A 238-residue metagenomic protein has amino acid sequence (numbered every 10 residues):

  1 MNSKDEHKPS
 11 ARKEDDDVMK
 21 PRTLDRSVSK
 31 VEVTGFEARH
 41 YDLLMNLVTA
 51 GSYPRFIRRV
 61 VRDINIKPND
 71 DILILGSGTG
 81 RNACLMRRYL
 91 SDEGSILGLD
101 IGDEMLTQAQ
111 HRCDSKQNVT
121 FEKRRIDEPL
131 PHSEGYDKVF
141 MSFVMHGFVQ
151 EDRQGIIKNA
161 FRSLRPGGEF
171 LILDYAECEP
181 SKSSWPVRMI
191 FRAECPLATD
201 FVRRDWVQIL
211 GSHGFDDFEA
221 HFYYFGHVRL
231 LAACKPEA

Functional and structural regions predicted by a protein language model:
K8-I64, P186: Conserved class I S-adenosyl-L-methionine
P21, D25-V28, L171-H213, D217-Y224: C-terminal alpha-helical "lid/dimerization" subdomain adjacent to the S-adenosyl-L-methionine
D71, S95, G167-E169: Short glycine-centered segments of the SAM/dcSAM-binding site in methyltransferase folds
L73-L75, T79-E128: Class I SAM-dependent methyltransferase SAM/SAH-binding core
S91, V149, L164-P166: Helix-to-beta-strand junctions that scaffold the AdoMet/dcAdoMet cofactor pocket in Class I SAM-dependent enzymes
L130-V139: A short acidic, Gly/Pro-enriched loop at the edge of an enzyme's catalytic core that lines a small-molecule cofactor
K138-E151: A short SAM/SAH-binding and catalytic strip from SAM-dependent methyltransferases
Q154-P166: A short glycine-rich, Lys/Arg-flanked "PGG" loop and its adjoining helix->strand segment in the class I
